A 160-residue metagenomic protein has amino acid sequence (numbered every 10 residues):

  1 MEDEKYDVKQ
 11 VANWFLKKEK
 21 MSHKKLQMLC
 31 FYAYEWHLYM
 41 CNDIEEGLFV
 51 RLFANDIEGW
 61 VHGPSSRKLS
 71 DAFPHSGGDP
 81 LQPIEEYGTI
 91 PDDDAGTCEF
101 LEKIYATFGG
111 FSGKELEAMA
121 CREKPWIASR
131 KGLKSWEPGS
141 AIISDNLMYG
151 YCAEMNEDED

Functional and structural regions predicted by a protein language model:
M1-D160: Domain-edge interaction signal
